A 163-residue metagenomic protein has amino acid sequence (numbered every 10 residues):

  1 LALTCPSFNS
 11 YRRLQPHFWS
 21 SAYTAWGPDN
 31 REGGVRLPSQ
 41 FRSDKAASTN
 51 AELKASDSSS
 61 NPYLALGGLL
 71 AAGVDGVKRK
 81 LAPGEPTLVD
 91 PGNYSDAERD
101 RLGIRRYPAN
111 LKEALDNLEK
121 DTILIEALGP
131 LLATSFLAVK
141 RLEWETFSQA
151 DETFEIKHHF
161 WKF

Functional and structural regions predicted by a protein language model:
L1-F163: Catalytic-core signal marking the mid-to-C-terminal active-site face
